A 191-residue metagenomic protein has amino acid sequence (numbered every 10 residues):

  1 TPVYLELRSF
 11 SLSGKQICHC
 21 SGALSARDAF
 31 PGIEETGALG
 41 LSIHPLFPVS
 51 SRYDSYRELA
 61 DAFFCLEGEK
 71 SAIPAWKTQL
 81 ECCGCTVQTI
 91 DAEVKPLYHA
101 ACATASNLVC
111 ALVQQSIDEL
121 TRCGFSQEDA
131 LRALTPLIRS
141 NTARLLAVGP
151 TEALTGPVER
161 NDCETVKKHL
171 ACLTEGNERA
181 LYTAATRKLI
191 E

Functional and structural regions predicted by a protein language model:
T1-D54: Rossmann-like NAD(P)(H) cofactor-binding subdomain of soluble oxidoreductases
T1-L5, P74, K167: Alpha-helical elements of the RecA-like P-loop NTPase motor core of helicases
P2, L24-S25, S71, A111 (+1 more regions): Short alpha-helical
S9-S13, E35, R122, A147 (+1 more regions): Secondary-structure boundary motif
E35-L39, D54-L146: Internal alpha-helical scaffold of NAD(P)-dependent oxidoreductase catalytic cores
R139-E191: Interdomain hinge/lid region at the active-site interface of Rossmann-like NAD(P)-dependent oxidoreductases
